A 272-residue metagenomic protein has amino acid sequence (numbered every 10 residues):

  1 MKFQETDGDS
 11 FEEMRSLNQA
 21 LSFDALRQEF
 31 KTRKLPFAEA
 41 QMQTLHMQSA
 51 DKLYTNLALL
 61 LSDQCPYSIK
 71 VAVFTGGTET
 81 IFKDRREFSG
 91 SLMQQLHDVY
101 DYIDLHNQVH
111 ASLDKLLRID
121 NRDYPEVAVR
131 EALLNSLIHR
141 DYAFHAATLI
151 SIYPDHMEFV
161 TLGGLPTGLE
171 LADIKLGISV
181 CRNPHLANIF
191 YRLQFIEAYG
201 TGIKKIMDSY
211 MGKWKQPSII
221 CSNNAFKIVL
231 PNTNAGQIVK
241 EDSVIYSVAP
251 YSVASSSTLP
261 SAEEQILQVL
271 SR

Functional and structural regions predicted by a protein language model:
M1-A146, I152-D155, G163-C181, G202 (+1 more regions): Active-site helix-to-loop segments that bind/position phosphate- or nucleotide-bearing substrates and donors across
E13-Q19, Y67-I69, T167-E264, Q268-R272: Flexible, glycine-/charge-rich segments associated with ATP-binding catalytic modules
M157-L162, L230: Conserved DxG motif in ATP/Mg2+-binding regions
